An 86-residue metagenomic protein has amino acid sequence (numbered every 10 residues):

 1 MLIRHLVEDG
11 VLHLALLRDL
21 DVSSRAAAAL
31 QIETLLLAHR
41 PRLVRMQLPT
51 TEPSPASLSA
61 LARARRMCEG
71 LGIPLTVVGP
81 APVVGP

Functional and structural regions predicted by a protein language model:
M1-L30, E52: STAS-typified acidic loop motif
V22-P86: Amphipathic alpha-helical interaction surfaces in cytosolic regulatory modules
